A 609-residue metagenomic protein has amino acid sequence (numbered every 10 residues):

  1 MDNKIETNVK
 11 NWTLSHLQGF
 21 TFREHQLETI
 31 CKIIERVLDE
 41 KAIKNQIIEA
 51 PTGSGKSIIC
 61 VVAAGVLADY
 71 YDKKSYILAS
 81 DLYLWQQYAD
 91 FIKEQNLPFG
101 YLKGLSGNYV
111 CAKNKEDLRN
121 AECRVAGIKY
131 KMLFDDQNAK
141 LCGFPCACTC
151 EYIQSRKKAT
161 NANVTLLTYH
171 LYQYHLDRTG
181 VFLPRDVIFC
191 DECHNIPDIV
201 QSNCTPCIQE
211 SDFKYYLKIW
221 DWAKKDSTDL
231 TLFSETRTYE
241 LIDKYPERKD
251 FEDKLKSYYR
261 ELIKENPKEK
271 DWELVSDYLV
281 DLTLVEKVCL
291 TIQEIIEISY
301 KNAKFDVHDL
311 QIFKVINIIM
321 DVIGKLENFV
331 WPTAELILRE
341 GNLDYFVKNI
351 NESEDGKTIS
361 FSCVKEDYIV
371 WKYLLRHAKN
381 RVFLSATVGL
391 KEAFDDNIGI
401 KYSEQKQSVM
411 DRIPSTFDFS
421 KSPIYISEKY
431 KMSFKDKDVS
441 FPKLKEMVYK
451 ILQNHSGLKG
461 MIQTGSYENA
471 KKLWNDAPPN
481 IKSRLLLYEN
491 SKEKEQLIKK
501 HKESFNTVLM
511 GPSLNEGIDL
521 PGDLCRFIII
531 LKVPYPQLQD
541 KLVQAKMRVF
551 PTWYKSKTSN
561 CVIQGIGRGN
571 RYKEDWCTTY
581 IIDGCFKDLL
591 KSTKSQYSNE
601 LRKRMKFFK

Functional and structural regions predicted by a protein language model:
D2-L14, T21, K41, D69-T165 (+4 more regions): A substrate-engagement module of RecA-like helicase motors
K32-L38, S57-Y71, F91-I92: Walker A/P-loop NTP-binding motif
E40-V62: Walker A/P-loop
P145-T160, Q173, R178-T179, S299-I426 (+3 more regions): A contiguous, basic/glycine-rich beta-loop/short-helix subdomain that forms a polymer-engagement track
T165, L171, F182-K218: SF2 helicase catalytic motif II
I426-G465: Conserved interdomain hinge at the start of the Helicase C-terminal
K429-D438, E489-L589: Conserved RecA-like P-loop NTPase helicase motor core
Q463-N490: Conserved helicase motor "Helicase C" RecA-like lobe of SF1/SF2 P-loop NTPases
